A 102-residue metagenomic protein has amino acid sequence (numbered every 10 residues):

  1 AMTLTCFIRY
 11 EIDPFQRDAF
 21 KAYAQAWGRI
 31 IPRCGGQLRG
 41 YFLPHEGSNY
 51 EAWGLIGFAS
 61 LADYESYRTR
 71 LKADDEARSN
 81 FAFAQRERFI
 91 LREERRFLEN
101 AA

Functional and structural regions predicted by a protein language model:
L4-R9, F20, I31, A52-L55: Short, structured motif recognition centered on aromatic/hydrophobic residues
R9-P14, I56-S60: Short beta-strand-to-loop capping motifs
A22-R39, G57-E94: An amphipathic, aromatic/His-enriched active-site/gating alpha helix that lines ligand/cofactor pockets
G47-Y50: Short acidic/glycine-enriched loop/turn segments that link adjacent beta-strands
E94-A102: Short, low-order "capping/linker" segments at domain edges
